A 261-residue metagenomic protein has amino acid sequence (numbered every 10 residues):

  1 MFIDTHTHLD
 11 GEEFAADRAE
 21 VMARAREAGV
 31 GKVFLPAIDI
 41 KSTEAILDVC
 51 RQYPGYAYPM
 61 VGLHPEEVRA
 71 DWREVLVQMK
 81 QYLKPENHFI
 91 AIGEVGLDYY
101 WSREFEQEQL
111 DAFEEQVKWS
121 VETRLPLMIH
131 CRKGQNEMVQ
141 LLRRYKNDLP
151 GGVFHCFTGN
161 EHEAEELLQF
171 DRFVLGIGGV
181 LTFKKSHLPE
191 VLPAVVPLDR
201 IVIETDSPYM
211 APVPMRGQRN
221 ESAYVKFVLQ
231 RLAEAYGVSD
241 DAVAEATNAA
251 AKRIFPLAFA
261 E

Functional and structural regions predicted by a protein language model:
M1-E261: Mid-domain alpha/beta scaffold segments of enzyme catalytic cores
